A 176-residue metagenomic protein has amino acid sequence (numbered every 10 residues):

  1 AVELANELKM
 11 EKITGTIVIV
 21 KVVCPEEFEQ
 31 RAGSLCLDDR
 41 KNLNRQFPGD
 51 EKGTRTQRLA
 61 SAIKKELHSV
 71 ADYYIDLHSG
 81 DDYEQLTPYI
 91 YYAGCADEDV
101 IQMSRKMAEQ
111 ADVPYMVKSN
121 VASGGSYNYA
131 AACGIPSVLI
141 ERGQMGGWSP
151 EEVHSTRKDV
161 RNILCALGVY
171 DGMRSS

Functional and structural regions predicted by a protein language model:
A1-S176: Structured catalytic-domain cores with a bias toward divalent-metal coordination
